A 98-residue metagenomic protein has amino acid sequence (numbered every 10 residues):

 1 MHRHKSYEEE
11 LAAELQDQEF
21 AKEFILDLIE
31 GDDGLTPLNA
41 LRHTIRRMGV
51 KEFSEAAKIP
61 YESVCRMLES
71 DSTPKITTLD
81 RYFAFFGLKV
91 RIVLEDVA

Functional and structural regions predicted by a protein language model:
M1-A40: N-terminal flexible/basic segments that precede or flank functional cores
R3, R91-A98: Short, charged recognition helix plus adjacent turn of helix-turn-helix-like nucleic-acid-binding domains
R42-H43, E69: Conserved interaction-surface patches within small, structured recognition/assembly domains
R46-R66: Short alpha-helical DNA-recognition segment
I76-I92: DNA major-groove recognition helix of helix-turn-helix/homeodomain DNA-binding modules
